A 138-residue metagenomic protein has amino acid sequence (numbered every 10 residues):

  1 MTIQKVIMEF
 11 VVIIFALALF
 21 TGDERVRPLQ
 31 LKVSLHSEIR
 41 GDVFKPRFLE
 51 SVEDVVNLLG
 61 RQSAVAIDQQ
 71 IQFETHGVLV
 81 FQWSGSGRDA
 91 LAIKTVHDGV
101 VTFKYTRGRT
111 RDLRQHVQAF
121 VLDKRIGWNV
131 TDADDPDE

Functional and structural regions predicted by a protein language model:
Q4-R27: Bacterial Sec-dependent signal peptides at the C-terminal "C-region" and cleavage site
F20-E138: Exposed, flexible binding/inhibitory loops of compact, secreted disulfide-stabilized domains
